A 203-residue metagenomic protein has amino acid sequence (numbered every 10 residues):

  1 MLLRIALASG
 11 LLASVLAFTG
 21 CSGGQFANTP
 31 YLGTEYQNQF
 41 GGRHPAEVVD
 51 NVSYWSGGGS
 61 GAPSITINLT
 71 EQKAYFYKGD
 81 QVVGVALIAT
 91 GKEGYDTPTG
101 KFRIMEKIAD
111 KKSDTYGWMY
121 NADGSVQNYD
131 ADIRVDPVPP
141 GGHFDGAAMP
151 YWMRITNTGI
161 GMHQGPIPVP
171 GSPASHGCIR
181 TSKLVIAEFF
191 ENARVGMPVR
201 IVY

Functional and structural regions predicted by a protein language model:
L2-Y203: N-terminal pre-domains immediately preceding structured catalytic cores
